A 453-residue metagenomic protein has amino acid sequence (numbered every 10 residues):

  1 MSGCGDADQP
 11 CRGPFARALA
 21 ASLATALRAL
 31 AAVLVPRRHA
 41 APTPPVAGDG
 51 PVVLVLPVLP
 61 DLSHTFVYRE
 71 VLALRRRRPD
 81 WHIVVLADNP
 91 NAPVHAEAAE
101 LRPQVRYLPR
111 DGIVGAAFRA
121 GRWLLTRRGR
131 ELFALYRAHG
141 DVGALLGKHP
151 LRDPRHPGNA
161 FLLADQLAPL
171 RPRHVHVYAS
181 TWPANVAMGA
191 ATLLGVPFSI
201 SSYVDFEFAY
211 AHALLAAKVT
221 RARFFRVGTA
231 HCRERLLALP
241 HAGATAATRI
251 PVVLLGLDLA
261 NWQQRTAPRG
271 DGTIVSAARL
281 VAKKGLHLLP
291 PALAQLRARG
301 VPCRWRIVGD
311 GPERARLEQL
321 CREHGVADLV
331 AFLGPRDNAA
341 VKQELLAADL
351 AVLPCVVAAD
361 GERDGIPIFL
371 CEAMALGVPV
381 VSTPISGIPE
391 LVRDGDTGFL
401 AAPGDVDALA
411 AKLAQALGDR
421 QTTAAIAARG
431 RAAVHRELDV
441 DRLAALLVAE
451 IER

Functional and structural regions predicted by a protein language model:
S2-V114, V196, L255: N-terminal subdomain of nucleotide-sugar transferases
T65, R69, G272-Q295, P312-Q319 (+3 more regions): A conserved mid-protein helix/loop that constitutes part of the nucleotide-sugar donor-binding site
E207, L215-W262: Donor nucleotide-sugar binding/catalytic pocket of nucleotide-sugar-dependent glycosyltransferases
A315-A339: Nucleotide-activated donor-binding/catalytic signature segment of Leloir-type glycosyltransferases, i.e., the conserved
L329, A408, Q415, T422-R436 (+1 more regions): A short, well-ordered alpha-helix in the C-terminal region of glycosyltransferases
L346-G361, V378: Acidic donor-binding loop of glycosyltransferase active sites
L370, A375, P379-S382, V392: Short hydrophobic beta-strand element within catalytic cores of glycosyltransferases and related nucleotide-activated
L391-G395, F399-V406, Q415-Q421: Conserved acidic donor-binding segment of nucleotide-sugar-dependent glycosyltransferases
